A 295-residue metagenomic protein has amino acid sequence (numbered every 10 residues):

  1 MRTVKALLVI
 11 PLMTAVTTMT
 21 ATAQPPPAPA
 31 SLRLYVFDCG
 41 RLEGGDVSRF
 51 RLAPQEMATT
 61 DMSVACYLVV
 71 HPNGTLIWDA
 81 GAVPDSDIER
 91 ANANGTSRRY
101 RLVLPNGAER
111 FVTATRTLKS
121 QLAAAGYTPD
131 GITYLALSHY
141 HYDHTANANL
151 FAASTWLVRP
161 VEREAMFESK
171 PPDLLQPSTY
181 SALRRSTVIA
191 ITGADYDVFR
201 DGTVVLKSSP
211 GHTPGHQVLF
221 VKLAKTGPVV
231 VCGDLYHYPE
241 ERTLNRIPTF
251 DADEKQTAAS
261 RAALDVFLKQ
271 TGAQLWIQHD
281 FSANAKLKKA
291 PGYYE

Functional and structural regions predicted by a protein language model:
M1-A6: Positively charged n-region of N-terminal signal peptides that target proteins for export
L7-T18: Bacterial N-terminal signal peptides
M19-S120, T226-G233, K269-Q274: Metallo-beta-lactamase
Q24-P29, R110-G131, R159-S208, Q256-G272: Metallo-beta-lactamase
V83, T179-L183, T187, A194-F199 (+3 more regions): Metallo-beta-lactamase
A91-A108, H237-N245, D251, G292-Y294: Active-site gating loops and adjacent loop-to-helix segments of metal-dependent hydrolytic enzymes
A91-V158: Active-site metal-binding motif and surrounding structural segment of the metallo-beta-lactamase
L137, A285-E295: Short, electropositive alpha-helical surface patch
